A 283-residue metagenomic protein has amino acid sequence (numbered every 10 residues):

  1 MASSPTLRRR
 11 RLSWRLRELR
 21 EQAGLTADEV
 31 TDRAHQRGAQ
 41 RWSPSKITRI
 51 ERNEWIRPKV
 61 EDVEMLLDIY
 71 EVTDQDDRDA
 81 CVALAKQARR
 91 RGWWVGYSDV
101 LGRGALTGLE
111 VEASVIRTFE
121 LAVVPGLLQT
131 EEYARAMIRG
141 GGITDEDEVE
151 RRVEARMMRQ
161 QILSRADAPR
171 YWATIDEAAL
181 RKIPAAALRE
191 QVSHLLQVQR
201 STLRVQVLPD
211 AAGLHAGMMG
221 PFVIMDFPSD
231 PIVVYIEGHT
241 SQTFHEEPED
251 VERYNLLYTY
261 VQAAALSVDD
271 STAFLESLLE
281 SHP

Functional and structural regions predicted by a protein language model:
M1-A83: Basic, Lys/Arg-rich alpha-helical nucleic-acid-recognition elements, primarily the DNA-binding modules of transcription
M1-S3, R52-N53, S98-D99, L109 (+1 more regions): Short, flexible segments with low predicted structural confidence
T6, D76-V111: Short, charged recognition helix plus adjacent turn of helix-turn-helix-like nucleic-acid-binding domains
L19, L84, A88-R91, L278-H282: Short, leucine/isoleucine-rich alpha-helical interaction segments at C-terminal helix-coil junctions
R41-S43, G102-R103, W172-T174: A short alpha-helix capping/helix-coil boundary motif
W42, G92-W94, F222: Tryptophan-centered motif/residue detector
E51, E110-E112, E237: Acidic-residue sensor for enzyme active/binding pockets
V115-P283: Hydrophobic protein-protein interaction segments
